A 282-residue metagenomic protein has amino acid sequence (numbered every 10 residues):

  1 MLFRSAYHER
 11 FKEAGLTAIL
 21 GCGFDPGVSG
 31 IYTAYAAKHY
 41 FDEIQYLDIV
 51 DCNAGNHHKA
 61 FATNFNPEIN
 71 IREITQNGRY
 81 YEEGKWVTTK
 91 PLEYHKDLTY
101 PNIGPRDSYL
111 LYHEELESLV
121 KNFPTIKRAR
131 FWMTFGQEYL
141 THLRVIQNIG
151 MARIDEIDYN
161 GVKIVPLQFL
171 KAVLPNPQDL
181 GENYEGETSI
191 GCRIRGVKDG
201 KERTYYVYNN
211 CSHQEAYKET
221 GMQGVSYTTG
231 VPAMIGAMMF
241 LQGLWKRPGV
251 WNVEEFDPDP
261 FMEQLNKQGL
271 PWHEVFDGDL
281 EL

Functional and structural regions predicted by a protein language model:
S5, G27, G230: Glycine-rich phosphate-binding loop at the start of an alpha helix
A6-E13, A34-A36, V145-I146: Short low-complexity, flexible loop/linker segments enriched in glycine and/or proline with clustered acidic
Y7-D25, I44: Rossmann-fold dehydrogenase core element
F24, V28-F41: Active-site-proximal alpha-helical scaffold in enzymes
H39-L282: C-terminal catalytic/substrate-binding lobe primarily of soluble NAD(P)-dependent oxidoreductases
